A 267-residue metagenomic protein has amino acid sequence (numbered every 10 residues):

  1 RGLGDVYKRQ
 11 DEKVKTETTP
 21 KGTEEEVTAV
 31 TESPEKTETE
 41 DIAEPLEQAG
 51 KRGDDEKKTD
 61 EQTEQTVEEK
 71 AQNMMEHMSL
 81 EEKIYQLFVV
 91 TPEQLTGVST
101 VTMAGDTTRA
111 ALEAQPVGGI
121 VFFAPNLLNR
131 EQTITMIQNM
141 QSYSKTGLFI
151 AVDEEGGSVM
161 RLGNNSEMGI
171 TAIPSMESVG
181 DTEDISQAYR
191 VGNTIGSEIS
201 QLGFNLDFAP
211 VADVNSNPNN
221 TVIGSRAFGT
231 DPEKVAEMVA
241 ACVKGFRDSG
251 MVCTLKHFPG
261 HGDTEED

Functional and structural regions predicted by a protein language model:
G2-Y7: Short, small-residue-biased leader/transition segments that mark boundaries at the very start of proteins
D11-V14, G22, E26-V27, E35-I150 (+1 more regions): N-terminal hydrophobic targeting/anchoring segments and the immediately downstream early-domain regions of hydrolases
E93-L95, S99-T102, A110-V235, H257 (+1 more regions): Enzymes and membrane/adaptor proteins characterized by extended Gly/Ser/Thr/Asp/Glu-rich, aromatic-dotted
G245-P259: Phosphate/pyrophosphate-binding betaalpha-module
